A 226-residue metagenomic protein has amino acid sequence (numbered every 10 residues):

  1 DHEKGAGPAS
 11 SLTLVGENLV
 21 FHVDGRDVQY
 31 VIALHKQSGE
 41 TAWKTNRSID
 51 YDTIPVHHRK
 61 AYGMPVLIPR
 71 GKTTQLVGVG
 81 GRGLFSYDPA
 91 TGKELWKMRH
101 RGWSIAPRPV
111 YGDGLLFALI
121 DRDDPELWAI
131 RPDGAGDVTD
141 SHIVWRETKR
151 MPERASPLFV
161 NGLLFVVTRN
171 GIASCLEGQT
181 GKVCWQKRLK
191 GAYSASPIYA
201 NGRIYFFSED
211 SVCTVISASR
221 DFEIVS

Functional and structural regions predicted by a protein language model:
D1-S226: Noncatalytic, solvent-exposed loop/strand surfaces of beta-propeller-type extracellular/periplasmic domains
